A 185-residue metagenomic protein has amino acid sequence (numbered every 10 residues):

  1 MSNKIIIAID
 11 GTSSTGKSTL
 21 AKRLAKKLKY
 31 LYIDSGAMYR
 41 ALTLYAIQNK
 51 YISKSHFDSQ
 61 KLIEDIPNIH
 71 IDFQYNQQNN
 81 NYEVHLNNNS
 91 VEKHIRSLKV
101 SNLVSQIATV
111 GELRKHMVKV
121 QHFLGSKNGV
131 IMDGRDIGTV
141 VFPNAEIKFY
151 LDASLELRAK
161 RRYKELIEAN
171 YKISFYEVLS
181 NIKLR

Functional and structural regions predicted by a protein language model:
M1-K4: Phosphate-binding P-loop
I7-I9: Hydrophobic anchor at the beta1->P-loop junction of P-loop NTPases
S14: Walker A (P-loop) phosphate-binding loop of P-loop NTPases
S18: Walker A/P-loop
A25-D34, Q48-S53: Post-Walker A helix-loop "phosphate-sensing" segment adjacent to the P-loop in P-loop NTPases
M38-G129, E156, K160, E168 (+1 more regions): ATP-dependent small-molecule kinase phosphotransfer cores that center on conserved nucleotide phosphate-binding segments
V130, E146-Y150: Short, well-ordered beta-strand core segments
